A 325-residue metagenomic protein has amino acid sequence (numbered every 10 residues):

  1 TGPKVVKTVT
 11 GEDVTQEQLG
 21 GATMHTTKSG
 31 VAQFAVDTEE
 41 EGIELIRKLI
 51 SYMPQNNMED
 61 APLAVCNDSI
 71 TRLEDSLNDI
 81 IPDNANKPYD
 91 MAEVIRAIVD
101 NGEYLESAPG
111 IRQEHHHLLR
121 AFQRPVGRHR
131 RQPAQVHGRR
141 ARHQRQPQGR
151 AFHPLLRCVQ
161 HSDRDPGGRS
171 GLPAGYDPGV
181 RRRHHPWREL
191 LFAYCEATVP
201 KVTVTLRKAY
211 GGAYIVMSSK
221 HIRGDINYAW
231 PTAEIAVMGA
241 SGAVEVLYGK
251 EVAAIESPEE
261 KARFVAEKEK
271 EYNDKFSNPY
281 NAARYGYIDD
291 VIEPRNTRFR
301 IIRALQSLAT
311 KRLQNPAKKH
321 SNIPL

Functional and structural regions predicted by a protein language model:
T1-L325: Ligand-binding clefts of soluble mixed alpha/beta catalytic domains
